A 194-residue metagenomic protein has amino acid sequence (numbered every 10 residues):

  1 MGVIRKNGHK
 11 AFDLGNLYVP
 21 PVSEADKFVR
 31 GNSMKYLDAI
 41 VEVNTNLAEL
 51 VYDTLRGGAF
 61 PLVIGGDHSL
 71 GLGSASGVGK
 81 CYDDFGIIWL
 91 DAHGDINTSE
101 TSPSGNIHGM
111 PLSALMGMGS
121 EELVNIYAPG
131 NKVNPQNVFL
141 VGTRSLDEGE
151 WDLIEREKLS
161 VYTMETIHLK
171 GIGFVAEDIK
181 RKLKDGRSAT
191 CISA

Functional and structural regions predicted by a protein language model:
M1-A194: Conserved alpha-helical scaffold segments that buttress catalytic/binding sites
